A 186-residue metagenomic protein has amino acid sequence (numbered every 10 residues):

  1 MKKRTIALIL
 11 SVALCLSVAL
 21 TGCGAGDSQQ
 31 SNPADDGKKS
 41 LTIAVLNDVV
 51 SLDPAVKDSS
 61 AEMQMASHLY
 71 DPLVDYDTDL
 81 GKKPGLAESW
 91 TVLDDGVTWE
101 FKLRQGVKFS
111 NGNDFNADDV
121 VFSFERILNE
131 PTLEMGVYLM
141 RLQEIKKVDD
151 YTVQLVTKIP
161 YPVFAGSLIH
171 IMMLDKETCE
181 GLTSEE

Functional and structural regions predicted by a protein language model:
M1-L41, S51-P54, G81-P84, V137 (+2 more regions): Short, low-complexity disordered leader/linker segments with a strong preference for bacterial N-terminal type II
D36-S40, N47, H68, G85-A87 (+4 more regions): Extracytoplasmic
A44-D94, E125: N-terminal lobe/hinge region of extracytoplasmic solute-binding protein
D48-S51, L80, G106-K108, P160-V163: Solvent-exposed loop/turn segments at secondary-structure junctions within structured extracellular/periplasmic domains
V74, T78, K108, E125-T132 (+3 more regions): Sec-exported extracytoplasmic/periplasmic mature domains
E88-T132, V148, Q154: Aromatic- and charge-enriched surface segment that lines or borders ligand/interaction sites
V137-L182: Surface-exposed binding/hinge segments that line and control ligand-binding clefts or catalytic entry sites
